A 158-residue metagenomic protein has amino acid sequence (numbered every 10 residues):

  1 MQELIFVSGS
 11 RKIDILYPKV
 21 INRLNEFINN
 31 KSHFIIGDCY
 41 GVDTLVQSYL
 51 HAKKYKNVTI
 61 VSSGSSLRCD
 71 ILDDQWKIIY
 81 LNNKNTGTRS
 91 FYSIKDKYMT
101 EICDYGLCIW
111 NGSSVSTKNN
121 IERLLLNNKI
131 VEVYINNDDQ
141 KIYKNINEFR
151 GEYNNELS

Functional and structural regions predicted by a protein language model:
Q2, D14-E156: Acidic/glycine-enriched connector segments
F6-K12: Active-site donor-nucleotide binding/catalytic segment of nucleotide-sugar enzymes
